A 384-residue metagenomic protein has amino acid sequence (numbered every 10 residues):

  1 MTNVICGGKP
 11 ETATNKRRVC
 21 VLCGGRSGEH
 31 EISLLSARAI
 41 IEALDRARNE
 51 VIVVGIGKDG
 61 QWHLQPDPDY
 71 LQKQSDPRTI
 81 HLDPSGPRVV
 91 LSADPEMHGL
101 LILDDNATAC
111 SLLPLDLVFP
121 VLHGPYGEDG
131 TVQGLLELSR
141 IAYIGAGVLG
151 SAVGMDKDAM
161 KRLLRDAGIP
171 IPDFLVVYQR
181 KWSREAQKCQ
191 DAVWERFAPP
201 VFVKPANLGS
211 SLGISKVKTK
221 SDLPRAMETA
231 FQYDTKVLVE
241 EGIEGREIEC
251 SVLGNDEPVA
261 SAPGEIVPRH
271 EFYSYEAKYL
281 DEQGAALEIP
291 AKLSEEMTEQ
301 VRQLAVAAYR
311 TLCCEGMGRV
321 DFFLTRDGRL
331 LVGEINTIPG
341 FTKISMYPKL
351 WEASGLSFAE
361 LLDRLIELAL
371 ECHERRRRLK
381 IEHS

Functional and structural regions predicted by a protein language model:
M1-L149, V153-A159, L163-D166, V177-K188 (+3 more regions): ATP-binding N-terminal substructure of ATP-dependent carboxylate-amine bond-forming enzymes
T2-R17, L22-R26, R46, K292-S384: ATP-dependent carboxylate activation and anion-phosphoryl transfer catalytic cores that bind Mg-ATP to form
S33, I171-V176, P200-E228, E247-E249: Glycine-rich phosphate-binding loop of ATP-grasp-fold ATP-dependent ligases
V51, A142-Y143, I171, V201 (+1 more regions): Hydrophobic beta-strand scaffold residues
G134-Y143, T219, P224, A353-L356: A glycine- and small-aliphatic-rich helix-loop capping segment at beta-alpha/alpha-beta transitions that lines
L164-R165, V193-L212, T235-E244, I248: ATP-grasp fold ATP-binding core
S215-Q303, L324-L331: Phosphate-binding site of ATP-dependent enzymes
